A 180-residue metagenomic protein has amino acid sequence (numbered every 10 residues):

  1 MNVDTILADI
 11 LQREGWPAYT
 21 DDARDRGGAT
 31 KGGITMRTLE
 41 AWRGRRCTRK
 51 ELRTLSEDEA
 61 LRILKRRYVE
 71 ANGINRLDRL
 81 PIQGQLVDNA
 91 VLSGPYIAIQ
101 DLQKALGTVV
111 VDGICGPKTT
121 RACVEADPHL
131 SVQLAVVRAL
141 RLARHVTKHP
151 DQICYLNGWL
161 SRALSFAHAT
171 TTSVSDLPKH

Functional and structural regions predicted by a protein language model:
M1-H180: Cell-wall polysaccharide-cleaving catalytic domain and substrate-binding groove, primarily in peptidoglycan/chitin
